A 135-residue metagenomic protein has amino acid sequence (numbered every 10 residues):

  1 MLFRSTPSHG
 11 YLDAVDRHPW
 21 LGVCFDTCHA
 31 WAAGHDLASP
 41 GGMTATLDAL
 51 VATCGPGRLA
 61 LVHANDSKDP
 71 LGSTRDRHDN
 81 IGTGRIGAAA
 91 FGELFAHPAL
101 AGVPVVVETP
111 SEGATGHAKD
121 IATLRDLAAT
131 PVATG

Functional and structural regions predicted by a protein language model:
F3-I81: Acidic/histidine-rich catalytic cores of soluble enzymes
S5, M43, G87-A88, H117: A structural signal for well-ordered alpha-helical scaffolds and beta->alpha junctions
H18-P19, G57, A101-V103, P131: Secondary-structure boundary/capping positions in well-ordered alpha/beta enzyme cores
T44-T53, R85-A99: A short, acidic, amphipathic alpha-helical segment used as a generic capping/interface helix at domain edges
G84-I86, I121-A122: Active-site loop/helix belt of alpha/beta enzymes
F95-P104, R125-T130: S-adenosyl-L-methionine
V106-T115: A short, acidic, flexible beta-alpha connecting loop/helix-capping segment that sits on the rim of active
A114-A133: C-terminal helical cap(s) of enzyme catalytic domains, especially alpha/beta-barrels
